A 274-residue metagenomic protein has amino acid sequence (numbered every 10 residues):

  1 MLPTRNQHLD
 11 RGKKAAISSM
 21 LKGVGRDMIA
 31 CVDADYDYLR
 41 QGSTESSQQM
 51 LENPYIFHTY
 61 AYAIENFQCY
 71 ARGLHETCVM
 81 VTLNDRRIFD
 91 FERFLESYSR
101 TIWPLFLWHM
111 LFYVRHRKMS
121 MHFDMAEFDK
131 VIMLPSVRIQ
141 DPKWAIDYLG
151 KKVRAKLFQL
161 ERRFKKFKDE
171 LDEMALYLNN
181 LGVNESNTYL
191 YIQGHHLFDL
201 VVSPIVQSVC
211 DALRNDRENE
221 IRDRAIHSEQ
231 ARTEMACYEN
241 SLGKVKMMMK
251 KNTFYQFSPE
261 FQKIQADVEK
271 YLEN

Functional and structural regions predicted by a protein language model:
M1-N274: Acidic, divalent-metal-binding catalytic cores of TOPRIM and closely related two-metal-ion phosphodiester/pyrophosphate
